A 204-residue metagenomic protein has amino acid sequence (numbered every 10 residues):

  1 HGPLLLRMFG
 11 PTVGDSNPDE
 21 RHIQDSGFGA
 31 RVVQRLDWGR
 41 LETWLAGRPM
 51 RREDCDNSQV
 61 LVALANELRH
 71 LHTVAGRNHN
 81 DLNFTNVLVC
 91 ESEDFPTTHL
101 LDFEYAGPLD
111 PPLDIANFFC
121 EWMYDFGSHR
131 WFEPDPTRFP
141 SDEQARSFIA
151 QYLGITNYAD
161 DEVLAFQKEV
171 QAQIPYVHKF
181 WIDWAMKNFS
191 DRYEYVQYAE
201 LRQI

Functional and structural regions predicted by a protein language model:
H1-L6, G76-D114, Y124-F126: Active-site acidic catalytic loop and adjacent metal/ATP-binding pocket of ATP-dependent phosphoryl transfer enzymes
H1-R77, D94-F95: ATP-binding pocket architecture of kinase catalytic cores
E53, N57-V60, T137-S141, Y195: Residue-level preference for long, well-ordered alpha-helices that form the structural scaffold of enzyme catalytic
L61-L64, P175, Y195-A199: Hydrophobic packing residues in well-ordered alpha-helices of helical domains and bundles
T73-G76, T156-V163, F189-R192: Surface-exposed helix-capping loop/turn segments at secondary-structure junctions
P112-Y158, P175-S190: Active-site activation/catalytic loop segments of kinase-like enzymes and analogous catalytic loops in related
A159-P175: All-alpha amphipathic helical-bundle segments outside canonical DNA-binding/catalytic cores that form hydrophobic
A185-I204: Regulatory N- and C-terminal appendages and interdomain linkers associated with kinase/kinase-like NTP transferase
